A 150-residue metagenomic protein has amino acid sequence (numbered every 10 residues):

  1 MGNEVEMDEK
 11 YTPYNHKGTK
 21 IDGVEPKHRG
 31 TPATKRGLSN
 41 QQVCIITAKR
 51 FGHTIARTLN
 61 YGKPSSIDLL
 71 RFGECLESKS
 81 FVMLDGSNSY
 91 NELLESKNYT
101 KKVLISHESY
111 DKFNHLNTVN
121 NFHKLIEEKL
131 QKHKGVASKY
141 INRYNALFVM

Functional and structural regions predicted by a protein language model:
M1-M150: Residue-level recognition of single "structural anchor" positions that define or cap local secondary structure
